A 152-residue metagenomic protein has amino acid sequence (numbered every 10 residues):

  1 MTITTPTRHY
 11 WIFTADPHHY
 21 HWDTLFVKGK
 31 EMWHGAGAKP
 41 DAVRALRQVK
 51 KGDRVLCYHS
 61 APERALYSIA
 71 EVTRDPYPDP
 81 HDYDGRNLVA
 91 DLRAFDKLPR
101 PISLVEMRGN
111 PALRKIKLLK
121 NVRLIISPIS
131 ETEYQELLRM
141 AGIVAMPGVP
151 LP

Functional and structural regions predicted by a protein language model:
M1-K51, V144, P152: Compositionally biased, charged N-terminal/linker segments
I12-T14, C57-Y58, I69: Short, conserved beta-strand edge motifs with alternating hydrophobic and charged residues
H18-Y20, P99, E136: Short, acidic Gly/Pro/Ser/Thr-rich loop/turn segments
T24, P101-M107, L137-M140: Short, charged, solvent-exposed linker or helix-capping segments at domain edges/interfaces that act as flexible hinges
Y58-R64: Short, charged beta-turn/beta-strand-edge "cap" motif at the junction between a beta-strand and an adjacent loop
S68-S127, E131: Aromatic- and Lys/Arg-enriched surface recognition patch
I129-P152: Charged phosphate-binding loop/patch that engages nucleotide di/tri-phosphates or the phosphate backbone of nucleic
